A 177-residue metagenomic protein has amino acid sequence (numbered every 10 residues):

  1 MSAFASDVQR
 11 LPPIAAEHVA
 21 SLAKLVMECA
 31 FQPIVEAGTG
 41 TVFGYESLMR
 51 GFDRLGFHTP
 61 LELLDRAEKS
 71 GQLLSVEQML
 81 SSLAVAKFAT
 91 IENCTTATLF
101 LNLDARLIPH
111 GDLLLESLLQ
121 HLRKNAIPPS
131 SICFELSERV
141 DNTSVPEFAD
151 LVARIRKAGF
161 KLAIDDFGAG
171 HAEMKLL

Functional and structural regions predicted by a protein language model:
S2-R66: Active-site core of bacterial EAL-family cyclic-dinucleotide phosphodiesterase domains
V26-E28, G44, T96-F100, S131-E135 (+1 more regions): Structural preference for beta-strand elements that scaffold enzyme active sites
I34, D104-R106, S137-R139, F160 (+1 more regions): Active-site beta-loop-alpha junctions enriched in small/polar residues
D53, L101, D166: Signature for phosphate-centric chemistry
L74-E147: Catalytic core of bacterial c-di-GMP phosphodiesterases, primarily the EAL and HD-GYP domains, capturing alpha-helical
L113-E116, P146, F167-L177: Bacterial c-di-GMP phosphodiesterase catalytic domain signature
L151-D165: Short beta-strand/loop segments at the ligand-binding rim of alpha/beta enzyme cores
